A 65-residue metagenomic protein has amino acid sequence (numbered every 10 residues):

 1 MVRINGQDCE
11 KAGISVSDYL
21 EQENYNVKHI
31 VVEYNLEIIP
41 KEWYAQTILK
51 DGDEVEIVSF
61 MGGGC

Functional and structural regions predicted by a protein language model:
M1-C65: Ubiquitin-like/PB1-type beta-grasp interaction modules and other compact soluble beta-rich domains
